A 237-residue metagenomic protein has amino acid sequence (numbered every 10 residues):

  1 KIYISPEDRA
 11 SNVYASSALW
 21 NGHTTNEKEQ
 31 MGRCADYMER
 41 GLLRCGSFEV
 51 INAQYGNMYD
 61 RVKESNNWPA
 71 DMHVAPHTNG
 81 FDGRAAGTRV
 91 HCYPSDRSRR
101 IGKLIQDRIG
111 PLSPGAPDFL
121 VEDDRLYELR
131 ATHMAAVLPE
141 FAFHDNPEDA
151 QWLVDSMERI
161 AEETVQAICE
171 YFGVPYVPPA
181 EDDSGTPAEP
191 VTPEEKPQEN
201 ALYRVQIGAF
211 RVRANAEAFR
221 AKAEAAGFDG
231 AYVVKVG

Functional and structural regions predicted by a protein language model:
K1-E27, N79, I168, P179-P190 (+2 more regions): Cell-wall polysaccharide-cleaving catalytic domain and substrate-binding groove, primarily in peptidoglycan/chitin
K1-V62, W68, S184: Active-site histidine-acidic residue metal-binding/catalytic motifs, centered on HxH/HExxH-like signatures
Y3-S5, R9-Y14, N66-W68, H73-A85 (+2 more regions): Active-site-adjacent mobile loop/cap segments within catalytic or ligand-binding domains
S11-E27, G80-L104, R108: A short, glycine/acidic-enriched catalytic loop
W20-E29, I51-Y55, G87-S95, P147-V154 (+1 more regions): Second-shell loop/turn segments in exported
R33-L43, R97-P114, D149-P178: Long, well-ordered alpha-helical scaffolding segments within enzyme catalytic domains, especially pronounced
R44-E49, W68-H73, L112-A116, H133-V137 (+1 more regions): Loop/turn elements at helix/coil->beta-strand transitions in domains of secreted/extracellular proteins
D183-G237: Solvent-exposed beta-strand motifs enriched in subsets of small alpha/beta binding domains, especially certain
